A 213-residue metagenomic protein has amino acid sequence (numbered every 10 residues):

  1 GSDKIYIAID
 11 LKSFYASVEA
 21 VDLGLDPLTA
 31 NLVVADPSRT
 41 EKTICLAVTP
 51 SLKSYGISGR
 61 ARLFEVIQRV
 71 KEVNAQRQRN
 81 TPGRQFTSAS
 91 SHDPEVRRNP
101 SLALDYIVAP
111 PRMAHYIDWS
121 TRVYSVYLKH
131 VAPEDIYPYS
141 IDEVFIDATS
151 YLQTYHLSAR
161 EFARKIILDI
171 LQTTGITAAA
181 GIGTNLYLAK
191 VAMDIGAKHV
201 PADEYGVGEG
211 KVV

Functional and structural regions predicted by a protein language model:
G1-V213: Gly/Gly-Pro- and Ser/Thr-rich, intrinsically disordered tail segments characteristic of DNA damage-repair and tolerance
